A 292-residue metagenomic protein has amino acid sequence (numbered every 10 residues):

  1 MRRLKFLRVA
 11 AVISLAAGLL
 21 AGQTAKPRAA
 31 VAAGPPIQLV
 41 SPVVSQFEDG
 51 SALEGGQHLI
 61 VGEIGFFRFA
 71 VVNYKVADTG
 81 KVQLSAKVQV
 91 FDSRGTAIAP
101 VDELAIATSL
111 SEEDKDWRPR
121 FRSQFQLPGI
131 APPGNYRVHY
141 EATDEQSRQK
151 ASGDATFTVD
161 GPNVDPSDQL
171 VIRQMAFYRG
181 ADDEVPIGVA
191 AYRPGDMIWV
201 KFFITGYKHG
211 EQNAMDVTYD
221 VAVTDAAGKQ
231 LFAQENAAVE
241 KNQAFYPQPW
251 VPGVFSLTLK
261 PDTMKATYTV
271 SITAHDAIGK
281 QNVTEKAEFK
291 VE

Functional and structural regions predicted by a protein language model:
M1-A11: Bacterial N-terminal signal peptides that target proteins for export
K5, Q23-A25: Intrinsically disordered, low-complexity regions enriched in serine, threonine, proline and polar/charged residues
V9-A21: Bacterial N-terminal signal peptides
K26-E292: Intrinsically disordered, low-complexity terminal regions enriched in Ser/Thr/Pro/Gly and charged residues
